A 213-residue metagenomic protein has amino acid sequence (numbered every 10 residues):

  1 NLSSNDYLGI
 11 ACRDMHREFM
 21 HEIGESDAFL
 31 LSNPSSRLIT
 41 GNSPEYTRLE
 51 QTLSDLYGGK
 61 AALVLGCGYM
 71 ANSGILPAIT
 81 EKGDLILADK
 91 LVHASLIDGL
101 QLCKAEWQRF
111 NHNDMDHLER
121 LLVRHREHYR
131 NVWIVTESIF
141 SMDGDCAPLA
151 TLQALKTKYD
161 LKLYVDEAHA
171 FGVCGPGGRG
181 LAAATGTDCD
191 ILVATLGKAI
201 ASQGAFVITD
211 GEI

Functional and structural regions predicted by a protein language model:
N1-L31, L161: N-terminal "arm"/small-domain region of PLP-dependent enzymes with the aminotransferase-like
D6, Q108, H112-Y164: Active-site phosphate-binding strand-loop segment of PLP-dependent enzymes
G9-I10, L38-N42, A94, M115-D116 (+2 more regions): Short, small-residue-enriched loops and turns at beta-alpha junctions that line or gate enzyme active sites
E18-G68: Conserved N-terminal alpha-helix of the aminotransferase class I/II PLP-enzyme fold
I75-A94: Conserved PLP-anchoring active-site segment centered on the Schiff-base-forming lysine
K82, L102-K104, Y159, D188: Short, structured coil segments at secondary-structure junctions
A183-I213: Active-site PLP attachment segment
